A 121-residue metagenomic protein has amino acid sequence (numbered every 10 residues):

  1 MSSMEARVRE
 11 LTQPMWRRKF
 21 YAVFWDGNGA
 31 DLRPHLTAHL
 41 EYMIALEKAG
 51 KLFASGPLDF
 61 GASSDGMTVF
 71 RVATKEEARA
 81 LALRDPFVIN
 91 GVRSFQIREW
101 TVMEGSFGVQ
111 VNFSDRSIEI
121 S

Functional and structural regions predicted by a protein language model:
M1-S121: Conserved, structured core segments of small domains
